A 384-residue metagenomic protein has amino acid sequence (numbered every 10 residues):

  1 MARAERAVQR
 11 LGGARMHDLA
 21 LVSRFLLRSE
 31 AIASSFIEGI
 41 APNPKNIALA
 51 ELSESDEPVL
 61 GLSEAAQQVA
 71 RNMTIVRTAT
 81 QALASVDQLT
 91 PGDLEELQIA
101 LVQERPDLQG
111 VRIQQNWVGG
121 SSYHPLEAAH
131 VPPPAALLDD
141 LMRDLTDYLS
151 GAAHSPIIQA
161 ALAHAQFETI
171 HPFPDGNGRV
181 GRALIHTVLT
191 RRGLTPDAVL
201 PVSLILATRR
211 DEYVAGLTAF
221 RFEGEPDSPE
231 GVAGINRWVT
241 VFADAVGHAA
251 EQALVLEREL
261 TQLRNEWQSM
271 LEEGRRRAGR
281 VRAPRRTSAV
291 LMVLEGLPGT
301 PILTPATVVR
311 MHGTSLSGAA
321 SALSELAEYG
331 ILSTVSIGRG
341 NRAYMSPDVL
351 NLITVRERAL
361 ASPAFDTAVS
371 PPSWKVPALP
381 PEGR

Functional and structural regions predicted by a protein language model:
M1-R384: FIC/Doc superfamily catalytic core
